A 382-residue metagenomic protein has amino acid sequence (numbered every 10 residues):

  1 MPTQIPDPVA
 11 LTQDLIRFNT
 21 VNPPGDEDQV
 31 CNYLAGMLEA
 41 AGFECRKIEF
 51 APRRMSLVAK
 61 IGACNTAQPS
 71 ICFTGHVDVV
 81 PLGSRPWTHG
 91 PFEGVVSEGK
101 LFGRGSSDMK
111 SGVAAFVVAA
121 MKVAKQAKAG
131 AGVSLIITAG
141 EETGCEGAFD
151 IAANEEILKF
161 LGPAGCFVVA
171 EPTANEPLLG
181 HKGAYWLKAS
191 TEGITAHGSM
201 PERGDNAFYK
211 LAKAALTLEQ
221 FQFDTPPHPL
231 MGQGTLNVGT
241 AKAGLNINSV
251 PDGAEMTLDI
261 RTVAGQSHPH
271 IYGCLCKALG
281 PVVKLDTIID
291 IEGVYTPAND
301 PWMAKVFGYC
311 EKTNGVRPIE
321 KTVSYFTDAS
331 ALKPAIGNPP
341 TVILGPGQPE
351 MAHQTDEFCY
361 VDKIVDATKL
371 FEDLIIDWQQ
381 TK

Functional and structural regions predicted by a protein language model:
M1-G83, G253-T257, I271-C274, V361-V365 (+1 more regions): N-terminal helical capping/dimerization or prosegment-like subdomains of hydrolases acting on amide or phosphate bonds
T3, E49, P172-T173, L179-G180 (+1 more regions): Metal-dependent amide/peptide-bond hydrolase catalytic core, centered on the "pita-bread" metallohydrolase fold
I16, R46, I71-F73, I136 (+2 more regions): Hydrophobic/aromatic beta-strand patches that form the interior of the parallel beta-sheet core in alpha/beta enzyme
Q68-S134, V361-D362: Active-site metal-coordination/substrate-binding segment of hydrolases, especially metallo-dependent peptidases
T74-H76, I136-T138, V168-E171, S190-E192 (+1 more regions): Short beta-strand segments
L82-S97, P163-A164, L179-S190, V342: Acidic-glycine-rich active-site phosphate/pyrophosphate-binding loop
M109-W186: Acidic/histidine-rich catalytic neighborhood of metal-dependent amide-processing enzymes
